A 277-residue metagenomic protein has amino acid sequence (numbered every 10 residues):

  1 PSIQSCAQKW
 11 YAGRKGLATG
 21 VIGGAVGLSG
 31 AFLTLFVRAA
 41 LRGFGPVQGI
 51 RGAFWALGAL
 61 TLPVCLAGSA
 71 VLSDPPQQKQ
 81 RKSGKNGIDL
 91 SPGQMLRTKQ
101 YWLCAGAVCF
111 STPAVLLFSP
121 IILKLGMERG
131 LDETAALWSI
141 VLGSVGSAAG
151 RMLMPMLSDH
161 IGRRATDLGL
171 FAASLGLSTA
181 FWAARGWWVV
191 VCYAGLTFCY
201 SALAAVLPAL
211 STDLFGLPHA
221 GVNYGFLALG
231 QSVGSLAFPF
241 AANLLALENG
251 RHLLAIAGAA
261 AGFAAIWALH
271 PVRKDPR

Functional and structural regions predicted by a protein language model:
P1-Y11, A18, A202-F215: Intracellular juxtamembrane helix-capping segments at the cytosolic ends of symmetry-related transmembrane helices
V21, G30-A31, L214-L247: A late C-terminal transmembrane helix in Major Facilitator Superfamily
R51-A70, R251-L269: Symmetry-related core transmembrane helices of the 12-TM Major Facilitator Superfamily/SLC fold
S73-L90, R277: Flexible cytoplasmic inter-helical loops of multi-pass small-molecule transporters
G93-M156, F238: Extracytoplasmic gate region of multi-pass secondary transporters
R151-G162, A246: Helix-to-loop junctions at the C-terminal end of transmembrane segments in multipass secondary transporters
A165-T179: Structural signature of the two symmetry-related core transmembrane helices
A183-C192: Helix-loop junctions at membrane interfaces in 12-TM secondary transporters
